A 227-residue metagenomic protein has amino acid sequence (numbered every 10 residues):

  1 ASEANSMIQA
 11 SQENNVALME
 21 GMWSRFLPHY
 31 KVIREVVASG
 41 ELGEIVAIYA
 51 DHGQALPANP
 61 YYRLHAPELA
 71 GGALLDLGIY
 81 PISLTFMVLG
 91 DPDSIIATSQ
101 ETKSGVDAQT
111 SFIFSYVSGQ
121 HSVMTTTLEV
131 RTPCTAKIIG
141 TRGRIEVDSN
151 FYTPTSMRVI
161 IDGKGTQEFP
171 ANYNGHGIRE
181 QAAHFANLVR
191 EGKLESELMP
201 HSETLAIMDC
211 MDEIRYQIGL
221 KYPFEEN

Functional and structural regions predicted by a protein language model:
A1-R25, G40: Beta-strand-loop-alpha-helix segment that lines the small-molecule cofactor/substrate pocket of alpha/beta enzymes
A4, H29-Y30, P81-I82, Q109-T110 (+3 more regions): A general structural signal for well-ordered alpha-helical segments in protein cores
M22-S24, D51-L56, E101, L128 (+3 more regions): Short, flexible active-site-adjacent loop segments at beta-strand->alpha-helix junctions, enriched in small/polar
S24-I96: Predominantly a Rossmann-like dinucleotide-binding segment in NAD(P)-dependent oxidoreductases
L69-L75, Q167-H176: A short glycine-threonine-serine/GTX helix/turn-capping micro-motif
S83-S156, G163, N172, A183-E191 (+1 more regions): Contiguous beta-strand/loop segments that form the cofactor/metal-binding neighborhood of enzyme cores
N187-N227: C-terminal helix-rich "cap/oligomerization" subdomain common to oxidoreductases
